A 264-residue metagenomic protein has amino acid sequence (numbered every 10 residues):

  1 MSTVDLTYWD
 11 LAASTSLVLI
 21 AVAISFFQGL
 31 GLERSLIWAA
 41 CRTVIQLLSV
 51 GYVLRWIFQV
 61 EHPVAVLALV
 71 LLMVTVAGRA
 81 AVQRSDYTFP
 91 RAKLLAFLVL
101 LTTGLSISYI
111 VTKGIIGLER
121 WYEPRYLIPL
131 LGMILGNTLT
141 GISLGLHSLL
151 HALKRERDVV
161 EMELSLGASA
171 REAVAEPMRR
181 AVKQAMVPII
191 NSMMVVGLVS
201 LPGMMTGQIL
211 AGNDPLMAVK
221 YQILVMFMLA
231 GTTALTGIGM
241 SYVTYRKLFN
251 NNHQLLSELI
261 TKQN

Functional and structural regions predicted by a protein language model:
V4-L17, V60-T75: Structural signature of hydrophobic alpha-helical transmembrane segments
D10-S14, A65, Y87-G145: Loop-to-helix entry region at the N-terminal start of transmembrane alpha-helices in multi-pass membrane transporters
V22-R34, A77-T88: C-terminal ends of transmembrane helices
G31-V70: Loop-to-helix transition at the N-terminal end of transmembrane alpha-helices
S148-Q184: Short cytoplasmic-facing helical segments at TM-TM junctions of multi-pass membrane proteins
A173-L201: Transmembrane alpha-helices
N191-L216, K220, T236: Non-cytoplasmic
L216-Y245: Hydrophobic alpha-helical transmembrane segments of polytopic membrane proteins
